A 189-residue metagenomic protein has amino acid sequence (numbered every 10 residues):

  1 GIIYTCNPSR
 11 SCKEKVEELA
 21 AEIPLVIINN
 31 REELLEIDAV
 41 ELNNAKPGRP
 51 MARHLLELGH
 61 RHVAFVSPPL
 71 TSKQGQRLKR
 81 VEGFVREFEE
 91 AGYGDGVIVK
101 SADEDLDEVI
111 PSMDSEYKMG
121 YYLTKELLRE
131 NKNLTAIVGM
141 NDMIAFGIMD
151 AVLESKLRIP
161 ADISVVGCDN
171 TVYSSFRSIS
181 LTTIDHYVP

Functional and structural regions predicted by a protein language model:
G1-R10: Central regulatory/effector-binding core of bacterial HTH transcription factors
K13-P189: Bacterial carbohydrate/catabolite-sensing allosteric modules
